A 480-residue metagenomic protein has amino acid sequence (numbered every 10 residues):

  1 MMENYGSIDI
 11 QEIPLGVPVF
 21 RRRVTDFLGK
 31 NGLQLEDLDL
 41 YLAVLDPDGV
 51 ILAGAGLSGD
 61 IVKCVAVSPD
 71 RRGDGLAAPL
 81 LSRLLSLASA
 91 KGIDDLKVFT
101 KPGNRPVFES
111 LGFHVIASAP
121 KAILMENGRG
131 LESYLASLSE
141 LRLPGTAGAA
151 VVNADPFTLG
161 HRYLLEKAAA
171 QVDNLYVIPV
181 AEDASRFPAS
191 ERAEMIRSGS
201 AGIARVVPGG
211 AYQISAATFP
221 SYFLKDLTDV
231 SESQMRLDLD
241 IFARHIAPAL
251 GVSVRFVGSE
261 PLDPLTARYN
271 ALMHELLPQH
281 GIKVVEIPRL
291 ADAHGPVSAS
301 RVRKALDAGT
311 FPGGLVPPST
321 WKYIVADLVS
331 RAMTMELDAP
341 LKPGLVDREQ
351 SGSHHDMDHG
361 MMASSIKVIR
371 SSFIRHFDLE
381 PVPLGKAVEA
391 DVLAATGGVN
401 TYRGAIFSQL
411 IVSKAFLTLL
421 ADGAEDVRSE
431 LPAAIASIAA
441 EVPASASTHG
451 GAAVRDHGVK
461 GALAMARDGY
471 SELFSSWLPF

Functional and structural regions predicted by a protein language model:
M1-Q34: Short amphipathic alpha-helix that is part of the acyltransferase structural core
A43, G49-A66: Conserved beta-strand in the GNAT
S68, R72, K101: Residue-level recognition of the GNAT/N-acetyltransferase active site
R71, G75-R83, G160, L164: Conserved acetyl-CoA pyrophosphate-binding loop and the N-cap/start of the following alpha-helix in GNAT-like
L87-K101: Conserved GNAT acetyl-CoA-binding A-motif
T100-D327: Nucleotidyltransferase catalytic core that binds NTPs
V325-E380, F416-F480: Phosphate-rich cofactor/ligand-interacting catalytic cores and adjacent structured alpha/beta frameworks
F373-L417: Long, hydrophobic/aromatic-enriched structural stretches that serve as scaffold segments
